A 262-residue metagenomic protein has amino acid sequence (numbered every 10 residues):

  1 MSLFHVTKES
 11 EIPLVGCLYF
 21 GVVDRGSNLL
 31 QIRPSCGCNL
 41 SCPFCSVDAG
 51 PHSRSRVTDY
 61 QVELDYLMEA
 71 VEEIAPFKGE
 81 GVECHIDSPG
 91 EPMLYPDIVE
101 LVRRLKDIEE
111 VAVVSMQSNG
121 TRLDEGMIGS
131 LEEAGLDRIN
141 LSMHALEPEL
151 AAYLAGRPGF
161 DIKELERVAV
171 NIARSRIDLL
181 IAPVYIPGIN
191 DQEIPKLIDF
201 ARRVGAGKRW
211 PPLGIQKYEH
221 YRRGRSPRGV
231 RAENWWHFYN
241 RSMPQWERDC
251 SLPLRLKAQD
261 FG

Functional and structural regions predicted by a protein language model:
M1-P34, A49-T58, E73-E80: N-terminal [4Fe-4S]-dependent radical SAM core
C36-A49: Local cysteine-cluster metal-coordination motifs and their immediate loop/turn environment, predominantly Fe-S cluster
V47-L67, I74-Y95, K106-M127, L131-A169 (+2 more regions): Core AdoMet radical
D59-V62, G156-D161, I189-Q192, V230-F238: Alpha-helix N-cap and loop-to-helix initiation/capping positions
Y95-V99, E125-I128, D191-L197: Conserved strand-to-helix beginnings and helix N-cap segments that scaffold or border functional pockets
V99-E109, E132, A173-R174, E247: Surface-exposed amphipathic alpha-helices with a cationic face
K163-R225, S242-C250: Conserved C-terminal portion of the radical SAM core fold that forms the substrate/S-adenosylmethionine-binding
N240-G262: C-terminal accessory regions of radical SAM enzymes
